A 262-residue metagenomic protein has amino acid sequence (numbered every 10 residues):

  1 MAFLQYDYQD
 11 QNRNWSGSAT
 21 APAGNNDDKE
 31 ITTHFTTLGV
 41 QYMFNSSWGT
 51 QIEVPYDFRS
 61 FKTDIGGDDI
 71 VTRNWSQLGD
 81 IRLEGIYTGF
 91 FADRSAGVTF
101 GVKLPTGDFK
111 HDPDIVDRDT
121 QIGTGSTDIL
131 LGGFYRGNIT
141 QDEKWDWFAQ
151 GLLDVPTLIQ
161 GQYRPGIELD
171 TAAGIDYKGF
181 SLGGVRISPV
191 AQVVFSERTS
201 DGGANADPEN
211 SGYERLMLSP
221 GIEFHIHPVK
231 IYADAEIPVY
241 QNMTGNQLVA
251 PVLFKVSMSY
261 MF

Functional and structural regions predicted by a protein language model:
L4-Y6, L38-Y42, I52, L83-Y87 (+8 more regions): Residues on the lipid-exposed face of transmembrane beta-strands in outer-membrane beta-barrel proteins
Y6-N12, V54-S60, G89, V102-D108 (+7 more regions): Transmembrane beta-strands of outer-membrane beta-barrel pores
Y8-F35: Surface-exposed strand-loop-strand hairpins of Gram-negative outer-membrane beta-barrel proteins
N12, S47-T50, A92-A96, D142-W147 (+2 more regions): Repeated loop/turn-to-beta-strand initiation elements of outer-membrane beta-barrel proteins
W15, A23-G24, G161-F262: Outer membrane beta-barrel transmembrane domains
D28-S60, T140-E168, F180-L182: Glycine- and aromatic-enriched membrane insertion/assembly motifs of diderm outer-membrane and organelle channel
D28-T36, L78-R82, S126-L130, E168-A172 (+3 more regions): Transmembrane beta-barrel architecture of outer-membrane proteins
F58-G166, H225: Outer-membrane pore/translocation modules
